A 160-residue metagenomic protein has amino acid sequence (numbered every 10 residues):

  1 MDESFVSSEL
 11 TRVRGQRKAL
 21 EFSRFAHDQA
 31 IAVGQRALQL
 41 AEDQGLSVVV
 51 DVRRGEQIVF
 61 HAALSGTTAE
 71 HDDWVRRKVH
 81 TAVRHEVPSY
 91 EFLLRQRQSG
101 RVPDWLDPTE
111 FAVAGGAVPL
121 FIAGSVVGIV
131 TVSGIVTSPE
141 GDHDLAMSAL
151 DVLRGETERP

Functional and structural regions predicted by a protein language model:
D2-D43, S133-P160: Juxtadomain coupling helices with adjacent low-complexity linkers
F5-R12, Q16, F25-H27, R95 (+4 more regions): Amphipathic, alpha-helical segments enriched in basic
A37, V50-V52, L120, A146: Generic structural hydrophobic/aromatic packing signal, biased to beta-strands
E42-L106: Structured interaction and signal-relay segments at domain junctions
H85-Y90, G128, L153-R159: Low-complexity, flexible helical/coil segments
R101-L153: Extended hydrophobic
